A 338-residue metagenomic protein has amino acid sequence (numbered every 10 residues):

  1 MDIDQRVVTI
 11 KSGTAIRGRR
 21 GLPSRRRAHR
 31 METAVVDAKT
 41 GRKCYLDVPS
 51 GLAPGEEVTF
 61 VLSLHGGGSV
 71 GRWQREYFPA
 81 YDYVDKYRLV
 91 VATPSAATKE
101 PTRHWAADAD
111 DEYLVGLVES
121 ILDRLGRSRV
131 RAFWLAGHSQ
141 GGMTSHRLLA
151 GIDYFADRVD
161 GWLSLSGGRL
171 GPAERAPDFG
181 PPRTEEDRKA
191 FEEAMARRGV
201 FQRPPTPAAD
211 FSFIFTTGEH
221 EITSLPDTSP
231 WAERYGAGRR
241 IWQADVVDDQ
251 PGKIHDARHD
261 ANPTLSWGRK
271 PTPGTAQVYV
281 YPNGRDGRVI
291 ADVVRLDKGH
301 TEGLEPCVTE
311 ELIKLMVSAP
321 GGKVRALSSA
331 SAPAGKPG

Functional and structural regions predicted by a protein language model:
M1-F60, V90, A106-A109, R129-Y154 (+7 more regions): A domain-start/cap signature at the N-terminus of enzymes
L52-R103, G171-P172, T301-E302: Short substrate-entry loop that stabilizes the transition state in hydrolases
H104-G126, R147: Alpha/beta-hydrolase active-site loop
I214-T217: Short beta-strand/loop motif that positions the catalytic acidic residue of the alpha/beta-hydrolase fold
E219-T223, G299-E302: Acidic catalytic loop of the alpha/beta-hydrolase fold
D227-A232: Secretome/extracellular-domain signature
V293-K298: Short glycine-rich catalytic loops that host catalytic nucleophiles or stabilize transition states across multiple
L304-E310: Post-His helix in hydrolase/transferase enzymes
